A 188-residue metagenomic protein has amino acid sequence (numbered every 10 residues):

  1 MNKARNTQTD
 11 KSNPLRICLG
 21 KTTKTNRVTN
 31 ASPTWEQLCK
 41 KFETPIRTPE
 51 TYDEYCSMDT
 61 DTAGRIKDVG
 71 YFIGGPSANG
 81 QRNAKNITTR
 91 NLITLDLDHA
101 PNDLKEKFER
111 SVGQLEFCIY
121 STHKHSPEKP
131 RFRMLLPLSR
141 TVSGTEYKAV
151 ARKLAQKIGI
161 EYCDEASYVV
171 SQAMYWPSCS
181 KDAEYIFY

Functional and structural regions predicted by a protein language model:
N2-P130, P137-K148: Signature for HUH/AEP ssDNA processing cores
G74-Q81, G159, D164, S178: Glycine-centered flexibility motif
H99-R110, G159-C163, K181-Y188: Generic structural signal for short, solvent-exposed loop/turn connectors between secondary structure elements
V112-C118, R152-Y162: A common structural junction motif
P127, P137-V142, C163-Y188: Short, conserved secondary-structure transition motifs
Y147-A155, A173: Hydrophobic, well-ordered secondary-structure segments
